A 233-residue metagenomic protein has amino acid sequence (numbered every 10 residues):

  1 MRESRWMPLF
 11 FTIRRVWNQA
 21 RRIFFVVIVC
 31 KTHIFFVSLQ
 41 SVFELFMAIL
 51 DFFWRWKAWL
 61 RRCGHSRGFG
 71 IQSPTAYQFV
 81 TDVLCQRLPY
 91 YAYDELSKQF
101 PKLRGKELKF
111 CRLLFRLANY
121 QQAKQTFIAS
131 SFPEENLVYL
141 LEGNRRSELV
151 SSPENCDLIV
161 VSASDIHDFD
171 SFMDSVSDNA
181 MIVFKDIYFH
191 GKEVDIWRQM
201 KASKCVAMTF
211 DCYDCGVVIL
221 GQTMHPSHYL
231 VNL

Functional and structural regions predicted by a protein language model:
R2-D178, Y188-L233: A short alpha-helical cap/connector motif
